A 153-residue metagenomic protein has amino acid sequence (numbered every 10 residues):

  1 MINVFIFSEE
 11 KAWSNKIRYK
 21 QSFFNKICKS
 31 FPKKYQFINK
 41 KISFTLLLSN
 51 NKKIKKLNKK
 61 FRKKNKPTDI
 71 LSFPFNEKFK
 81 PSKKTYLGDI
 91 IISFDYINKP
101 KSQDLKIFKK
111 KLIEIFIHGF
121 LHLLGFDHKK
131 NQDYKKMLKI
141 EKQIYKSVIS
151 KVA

Functional and structural regions predicted by a protein language model:
M1-I113, L123-A153: An acidic/histidine-cluster motif and surrounding catalytic segment that typifies divalent-metal-assisted enzyme active
